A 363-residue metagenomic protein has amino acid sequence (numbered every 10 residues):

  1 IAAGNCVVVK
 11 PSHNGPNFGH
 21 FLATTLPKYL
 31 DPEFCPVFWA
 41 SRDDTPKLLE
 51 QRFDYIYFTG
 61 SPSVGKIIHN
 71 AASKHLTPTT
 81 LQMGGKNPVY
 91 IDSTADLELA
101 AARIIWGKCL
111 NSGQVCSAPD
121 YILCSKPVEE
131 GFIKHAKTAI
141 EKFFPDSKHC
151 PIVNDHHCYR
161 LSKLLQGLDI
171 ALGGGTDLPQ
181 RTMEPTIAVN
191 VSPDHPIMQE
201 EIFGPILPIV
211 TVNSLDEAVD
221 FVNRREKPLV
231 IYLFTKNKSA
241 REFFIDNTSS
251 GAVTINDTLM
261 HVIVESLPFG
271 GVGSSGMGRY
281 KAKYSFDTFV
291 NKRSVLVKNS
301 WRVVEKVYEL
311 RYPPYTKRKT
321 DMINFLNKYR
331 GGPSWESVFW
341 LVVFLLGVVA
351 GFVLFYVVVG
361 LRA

Functional and structural regions predicted by a protein language model:
I1-L99, V212, R330-G331, W335-A363: Rossmann-like NAD(P) dinucleotide-binding subdomain of oxidoreductase/dehydrogenase enzymes
N14, L123, V153-H156, L207-V210 (+1 more regions): Glycosyltransferase donor-binding loop in the core domain
L22, I68, L164, R241-F244: Aromatic/hydrophobic pocket-lining residues that form π-stacking "cages" and hydrophobic walls in ligand
L30, Y55, S63-P193, D216 (+1 more regions): ALDH superfamily catalytic-core signature
S41, T59, G107, F234-T235 (+1 more regions): Conserved residues at the C-terminal ends of beta-strands
T45-P46, A101, V219, E242: Short hydrophobic/charged patches on amphipathic alpha-helices used for structural packing and interfaces
Q51-R52, G167, R224: Alpha-helix C-terminal capping/helix-to-coil transition sites in glycosyltransferase folds
T182-A363: Conserved C-terminal structural/oligomerization subdomain of aldehyde/semialdehyde dehydrogenase
